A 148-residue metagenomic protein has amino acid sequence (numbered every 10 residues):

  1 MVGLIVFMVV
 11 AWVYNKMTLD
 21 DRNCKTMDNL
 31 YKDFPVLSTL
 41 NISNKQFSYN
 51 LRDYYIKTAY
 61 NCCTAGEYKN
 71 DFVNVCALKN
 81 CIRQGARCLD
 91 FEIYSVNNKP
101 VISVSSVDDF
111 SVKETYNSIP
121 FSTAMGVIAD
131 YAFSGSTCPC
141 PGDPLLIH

Functional and structural regions predicted by a protein language model:
M1-C88, Y94-H148: Long, acidic (Asp/Glu-rich), low-complexity accessory segments flanking structured domains
